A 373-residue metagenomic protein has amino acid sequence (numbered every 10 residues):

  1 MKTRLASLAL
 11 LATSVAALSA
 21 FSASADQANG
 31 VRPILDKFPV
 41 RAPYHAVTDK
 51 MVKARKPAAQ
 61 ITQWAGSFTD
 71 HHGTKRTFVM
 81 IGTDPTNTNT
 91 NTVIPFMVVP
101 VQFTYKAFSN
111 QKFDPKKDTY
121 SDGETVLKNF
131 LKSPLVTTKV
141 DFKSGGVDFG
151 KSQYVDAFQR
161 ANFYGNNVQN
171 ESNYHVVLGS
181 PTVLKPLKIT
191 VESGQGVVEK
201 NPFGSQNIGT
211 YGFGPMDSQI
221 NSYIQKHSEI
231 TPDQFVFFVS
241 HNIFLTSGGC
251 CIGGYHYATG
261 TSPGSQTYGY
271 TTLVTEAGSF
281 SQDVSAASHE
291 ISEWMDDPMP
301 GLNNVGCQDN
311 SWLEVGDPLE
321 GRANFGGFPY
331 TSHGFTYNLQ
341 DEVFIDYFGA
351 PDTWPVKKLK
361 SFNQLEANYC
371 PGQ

Functional and structural regions predicted by a protein language model:
M1, L18, V101-T104, K143 (+2 more regions): Compositionally biased, intrinsically disordered low-complexity segments
M1-A9: Bacterial N-terminal signal peptides that target proteins for export
A9-S19: Bacterial N-terminal signal peptides
A23-K143, D341, G349-Q373: N-terminal module-boundary/linker segments of secreted carbohydrate-active enzymes
D122-S205: Low-complexity, serine/threonine/proline-enriched polar segments
S193-P300: Active-site-proximal segment of zinc-dependent metalloprotease catalytic domains
G248-S281, P298-Q373: Metalloprotease/metallohydrolase-associated module, dominated by Zn2+-dependent proteases
